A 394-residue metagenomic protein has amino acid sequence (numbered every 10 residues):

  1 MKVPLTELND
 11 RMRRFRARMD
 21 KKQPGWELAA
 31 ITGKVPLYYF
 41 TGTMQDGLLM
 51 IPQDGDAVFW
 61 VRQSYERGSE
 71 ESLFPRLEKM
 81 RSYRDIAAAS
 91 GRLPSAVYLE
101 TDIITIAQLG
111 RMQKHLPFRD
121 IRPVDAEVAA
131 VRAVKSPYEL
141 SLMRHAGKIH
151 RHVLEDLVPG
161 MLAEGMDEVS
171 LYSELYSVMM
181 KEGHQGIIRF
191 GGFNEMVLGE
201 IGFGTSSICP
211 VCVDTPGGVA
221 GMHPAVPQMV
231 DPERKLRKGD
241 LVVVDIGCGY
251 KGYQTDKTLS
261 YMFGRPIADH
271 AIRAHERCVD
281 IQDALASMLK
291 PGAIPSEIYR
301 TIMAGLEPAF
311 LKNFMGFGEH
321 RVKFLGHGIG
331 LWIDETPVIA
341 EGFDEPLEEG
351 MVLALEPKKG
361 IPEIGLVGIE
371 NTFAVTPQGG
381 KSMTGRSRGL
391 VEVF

Functional and structural regions predicted by a protein language model:
M1-F394: Active-site neighborhoods and metal-handling regions in enzymes and metal-associated proteins
